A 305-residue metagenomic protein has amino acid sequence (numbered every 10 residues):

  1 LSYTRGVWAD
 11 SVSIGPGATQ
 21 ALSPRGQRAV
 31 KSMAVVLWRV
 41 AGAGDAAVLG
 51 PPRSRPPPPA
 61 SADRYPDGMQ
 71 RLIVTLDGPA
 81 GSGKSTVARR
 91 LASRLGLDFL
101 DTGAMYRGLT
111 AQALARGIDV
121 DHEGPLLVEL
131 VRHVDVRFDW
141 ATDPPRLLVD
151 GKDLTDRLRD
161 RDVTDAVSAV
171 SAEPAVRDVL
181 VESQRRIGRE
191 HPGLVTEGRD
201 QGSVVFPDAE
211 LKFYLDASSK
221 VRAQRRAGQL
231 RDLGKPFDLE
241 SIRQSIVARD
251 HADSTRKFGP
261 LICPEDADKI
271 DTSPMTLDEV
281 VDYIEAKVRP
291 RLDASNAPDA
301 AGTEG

Functional and structural regions predicted by a protein language model:
L76: Hydrophobic anchor at the beta1->P-loop junction of P-loop NTPases
A80: The conserved Walker
K84: Conserved lysine of the Walker
V87: Hydrophobic positions on the alpha1 helix immediately C-terminal to the Walker A/P-loop
R94-D160: N-terminal phosphate/diphosphate-binding loop that engages ATP/GTP or pyrophosphate donors across diverse enzyme folds
L148-T155, T164, A227-K235, H251-G305: NTP-dependent small-molecule kinase module
T155-L233: ATP-dependent NMP and nucleoside kinases share a basic, alpha-helical "lid"
